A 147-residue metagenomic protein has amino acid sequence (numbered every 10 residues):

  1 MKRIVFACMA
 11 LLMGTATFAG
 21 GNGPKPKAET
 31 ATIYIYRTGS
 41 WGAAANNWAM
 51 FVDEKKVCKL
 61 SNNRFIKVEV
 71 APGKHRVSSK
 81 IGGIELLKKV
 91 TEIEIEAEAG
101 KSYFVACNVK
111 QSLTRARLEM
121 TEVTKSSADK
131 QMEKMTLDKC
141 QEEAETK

Functional and structural regions predicted by a protein language model:
M1-I4: Positively charged n-region of N-terminal signal peptides that target proteins for export
F6-M9: Sec-dependent N-terminal signal peptides
G14-A16: N-terminal signal peptide c-region/cleavage motif recognized by signal peptidases
G20-K147: Short loop/turn and low-complexity linker motifs enriched in small/turn-promoting residues
